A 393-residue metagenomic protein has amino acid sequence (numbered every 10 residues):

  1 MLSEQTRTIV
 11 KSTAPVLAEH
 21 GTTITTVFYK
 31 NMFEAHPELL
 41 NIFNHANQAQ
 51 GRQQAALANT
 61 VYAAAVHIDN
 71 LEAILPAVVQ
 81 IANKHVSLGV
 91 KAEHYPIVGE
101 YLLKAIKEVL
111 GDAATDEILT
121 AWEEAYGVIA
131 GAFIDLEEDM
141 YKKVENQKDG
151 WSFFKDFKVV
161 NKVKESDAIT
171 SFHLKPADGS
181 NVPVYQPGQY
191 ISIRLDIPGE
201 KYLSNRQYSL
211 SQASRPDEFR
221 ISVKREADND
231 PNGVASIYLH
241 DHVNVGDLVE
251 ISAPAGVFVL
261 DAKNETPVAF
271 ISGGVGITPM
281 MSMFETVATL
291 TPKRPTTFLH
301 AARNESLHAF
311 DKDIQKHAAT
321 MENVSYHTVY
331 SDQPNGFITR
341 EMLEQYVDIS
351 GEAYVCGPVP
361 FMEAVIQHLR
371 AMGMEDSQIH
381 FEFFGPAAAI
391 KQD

Functional and structural regions predicted by a protein language model:
M1-F154: Globin-like tetrapyrrole-binding proteins
T13, A35-L39, K84-V86, N181 (+6 more regions): Glycine-rich, flexible loop/turn motifs
E19, N41-H45, N83, V90-A92 (+5 more regions): Generic structural "secondary-structure junction" signal
K30, E100, Q186, T278-M281: Short alpha-helical basic/polar micro-motif
P37, L195, G273: Glycine-rich His-Gly loop
T120, V234-D393: FNR/FR-type flavoprotein reductase catalytic core
Q147-L248, A302-N304, S331-Q333: Ferredoxin-reductase
